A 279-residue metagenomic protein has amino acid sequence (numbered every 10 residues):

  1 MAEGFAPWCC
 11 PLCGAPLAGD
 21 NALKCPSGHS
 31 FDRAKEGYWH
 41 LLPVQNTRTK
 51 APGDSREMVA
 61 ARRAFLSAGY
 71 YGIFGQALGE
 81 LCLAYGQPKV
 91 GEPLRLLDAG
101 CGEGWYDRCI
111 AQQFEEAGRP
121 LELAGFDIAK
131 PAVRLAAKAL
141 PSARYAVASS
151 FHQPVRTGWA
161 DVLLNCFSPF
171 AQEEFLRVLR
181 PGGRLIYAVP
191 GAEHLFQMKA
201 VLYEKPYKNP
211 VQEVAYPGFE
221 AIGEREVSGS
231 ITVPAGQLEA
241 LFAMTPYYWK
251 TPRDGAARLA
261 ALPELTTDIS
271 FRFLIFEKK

Functional and structural regions predicted by a protein language model:
M1-A51: N-terminal auxiliary segments of SAM/dcSAM-dependent transferases
F5, V227-K279: Conserved Class I S-adenosyl-L-methionine
R48, G53-A77, L81: Class I SAM-dependent methyltransferase Rossmann-like catalytic core, especially the SAM/SAH-binding loop
R95-D98, G102-H152: Class I SAM-dependent methyltransferase SAM/SAH-binding core
F151-V162: A short acidic, Gly/Pro-enriched loop at the edge of an enzyme's catalytic core that lines a small-molecule cofactor
A160-E174, V189: A short SAM/SAH-binding and catalytic strip from SAM-dependent methyltransferases
G182-P190: Conserved beta-strand signature within the Rossmann-like core of class I S-adenosyl-L-methionine
K199-F219: Conserved Class I S-adenosyl-L-methionine
